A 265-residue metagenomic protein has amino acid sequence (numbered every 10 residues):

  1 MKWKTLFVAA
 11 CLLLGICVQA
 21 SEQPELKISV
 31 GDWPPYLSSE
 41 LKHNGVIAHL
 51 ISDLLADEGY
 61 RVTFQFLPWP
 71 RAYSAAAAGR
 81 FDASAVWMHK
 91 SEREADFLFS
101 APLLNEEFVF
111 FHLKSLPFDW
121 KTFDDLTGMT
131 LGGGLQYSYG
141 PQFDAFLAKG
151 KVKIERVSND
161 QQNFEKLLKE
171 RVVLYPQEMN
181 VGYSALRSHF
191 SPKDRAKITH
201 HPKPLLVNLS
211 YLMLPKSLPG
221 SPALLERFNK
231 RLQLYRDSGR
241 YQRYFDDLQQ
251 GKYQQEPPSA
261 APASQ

Functional and structural regions predicted by a protein language model:
V8-G15: Bacterial N-terminal signal peptides
S21-S91, A95, D247-G251: Extracytoplasmic small-molecule ligand-binding "clamshell" domains of the periplasmic binding protein/Venus flytrap
P24-L37, F123-S138: Short loop->beta-strand "edge-of-pocket" segments that line small-molecule binding or catalytic clefts across diverse
V30-D32, E106-V109, P192-N229, Y253-A260: Periplasmic-binding protein-like
H49-D57, M129, Y211-Y244: Extended ligand-binding regions for polar small-molecule ligands
H49-Y60, A101, D125-T127, Q136-S158 (+3 more regions): Ligand-binding cleft/hinge of the Venus flytrap
S52, F64-D125, Q136-Y139, P202-L205: Acidic, polar ligand-binding/catalytic clefts
S74, V86-A95, V173-A196, K203-L206: A ligand-binding cleft/hinge motif common to bilobed small-molecule-binding domains
